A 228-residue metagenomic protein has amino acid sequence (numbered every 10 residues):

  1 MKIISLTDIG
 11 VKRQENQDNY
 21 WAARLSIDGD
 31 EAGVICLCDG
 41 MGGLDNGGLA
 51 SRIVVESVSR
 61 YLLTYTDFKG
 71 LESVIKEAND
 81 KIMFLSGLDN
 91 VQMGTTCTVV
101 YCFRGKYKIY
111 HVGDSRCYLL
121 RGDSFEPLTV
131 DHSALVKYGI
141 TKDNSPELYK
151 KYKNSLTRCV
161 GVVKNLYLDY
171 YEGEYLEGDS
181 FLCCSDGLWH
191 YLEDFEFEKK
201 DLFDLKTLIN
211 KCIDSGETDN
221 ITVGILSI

Functional and structural regions predicted by a protein language model:
M1-I228: PP2C/PPM-type serine/threonine phosphatase catalytic domain
